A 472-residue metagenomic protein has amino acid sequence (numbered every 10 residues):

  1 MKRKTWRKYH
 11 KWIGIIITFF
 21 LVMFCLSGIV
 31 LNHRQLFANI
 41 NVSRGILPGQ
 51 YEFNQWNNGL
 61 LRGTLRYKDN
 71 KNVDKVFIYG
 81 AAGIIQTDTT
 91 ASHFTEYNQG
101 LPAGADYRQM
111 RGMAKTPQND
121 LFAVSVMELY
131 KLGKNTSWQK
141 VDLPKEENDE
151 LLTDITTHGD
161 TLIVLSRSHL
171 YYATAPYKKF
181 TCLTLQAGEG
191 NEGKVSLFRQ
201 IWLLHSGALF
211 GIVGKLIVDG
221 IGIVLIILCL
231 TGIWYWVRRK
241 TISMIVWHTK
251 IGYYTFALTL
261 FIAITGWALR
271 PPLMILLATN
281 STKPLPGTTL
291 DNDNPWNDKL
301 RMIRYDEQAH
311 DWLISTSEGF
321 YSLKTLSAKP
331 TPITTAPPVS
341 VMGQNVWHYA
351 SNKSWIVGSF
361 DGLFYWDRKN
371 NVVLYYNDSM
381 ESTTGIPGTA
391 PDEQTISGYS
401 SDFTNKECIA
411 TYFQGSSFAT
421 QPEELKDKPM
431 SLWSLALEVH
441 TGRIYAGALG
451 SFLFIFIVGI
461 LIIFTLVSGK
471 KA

Functional and structural regions predicted by a protein language model:
K2-I17, F210-P271, G447-A472: Juxtamembrane interface at the cytosolic side of transmembrane helices
L31-N54, R270-W296: Alpha-helical transmembrane signal-anchor/signal-peptide segments
N54-K68, A103-Q118, N148-D160, D291-Y305 (+2 more regions): Repeated scaffold domains used in trafficking and secretory/extracellular systems, primarily beta-propellers
K75-I78, D120-F122, T161-I163, D311-L313 (+2 more regions): Conserved beta-propeller blade signature
A81-I85, A91-S92, V126-Y130, T136 (+6 more regions): Loop/turn residues immediately N-terminal
T95-L101, Q139-K145, K179-K194, T331-P337 (+2 more regions): Beta-propeller fold detector
L162-Q200, F403-L435: Extended, hydrophilic extramembrane loops/domains of integral membrane proteins
N191, F198-S206, K215-D219, F413-A472: Membrane-proximal extracellular juxtamembrane segment immediately upstream of a following transmembrane helix
